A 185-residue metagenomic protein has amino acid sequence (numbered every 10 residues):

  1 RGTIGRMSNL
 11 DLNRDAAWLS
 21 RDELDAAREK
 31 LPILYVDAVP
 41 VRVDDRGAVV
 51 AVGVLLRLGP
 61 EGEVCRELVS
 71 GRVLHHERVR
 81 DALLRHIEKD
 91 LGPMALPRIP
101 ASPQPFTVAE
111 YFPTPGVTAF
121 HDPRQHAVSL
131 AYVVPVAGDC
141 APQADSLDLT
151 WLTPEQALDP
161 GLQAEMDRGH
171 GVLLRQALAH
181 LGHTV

Functional and structural regions predicted by a protein language model:
G2, E61-R66, Q125, S129-V185: Nudix hydrolase/Nudix homology domain
G5-R46, H121-D122: Acidic, metal-coordinating catalytic segment for phosphate/diphosphate chemistry, firing primarily on the Nudix
L31-Y35, G47, E63, E67-L68 (+2 more regions): Short connector loops at helix/strand junctions that flank enzyme active sites, especially segments positioning acidic
P32, V79, M166, H170: Hydrophobic (often cysteine-bearing) scaffold residues that line and stabilize catalytic clefts of nucleotide/cofactor
A38, L83, I87, Y132-V134: A structural signal for short, well-ordered beta-strand segments
P40-R42, L56, V136: Residue-level signal for short segments within beta-strands and strand-turn junctions of well-structured beta-sheet
G47-L96: Conserved Nudix-box catalytic region and its N-terminal flanking loop in Nudix hydrolases and closely related
G92-C140: Active-site segment of metal-dependent pyrophosphate-handling enzymes, primarily the Nudix hydrolase catalytic core
